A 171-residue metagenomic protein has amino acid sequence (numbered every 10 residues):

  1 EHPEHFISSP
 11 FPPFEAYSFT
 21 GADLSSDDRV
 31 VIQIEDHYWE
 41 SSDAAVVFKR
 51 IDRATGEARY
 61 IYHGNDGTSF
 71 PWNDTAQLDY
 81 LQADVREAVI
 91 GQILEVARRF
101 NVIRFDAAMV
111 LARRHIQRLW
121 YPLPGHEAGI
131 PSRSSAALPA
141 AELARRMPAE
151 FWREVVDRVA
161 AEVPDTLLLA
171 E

Functional and structural regions predicted by a protein language model:
H2-E171: Alpha-amylase-like alpha-glycosidases and glucanotransferases acting on alpha-linked glucans and related
